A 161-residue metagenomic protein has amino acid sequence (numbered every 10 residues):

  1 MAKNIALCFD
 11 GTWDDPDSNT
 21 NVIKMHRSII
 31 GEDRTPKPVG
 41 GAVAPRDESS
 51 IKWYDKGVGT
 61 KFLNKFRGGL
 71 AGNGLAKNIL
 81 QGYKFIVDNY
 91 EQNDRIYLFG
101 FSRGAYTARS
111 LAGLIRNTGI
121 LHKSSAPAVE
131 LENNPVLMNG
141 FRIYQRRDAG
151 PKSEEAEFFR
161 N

Functional and structural regions predicted by a protein language model:
M1-N161: Active-site- or binding-pocket-proximal scaffold segments within functional domains
